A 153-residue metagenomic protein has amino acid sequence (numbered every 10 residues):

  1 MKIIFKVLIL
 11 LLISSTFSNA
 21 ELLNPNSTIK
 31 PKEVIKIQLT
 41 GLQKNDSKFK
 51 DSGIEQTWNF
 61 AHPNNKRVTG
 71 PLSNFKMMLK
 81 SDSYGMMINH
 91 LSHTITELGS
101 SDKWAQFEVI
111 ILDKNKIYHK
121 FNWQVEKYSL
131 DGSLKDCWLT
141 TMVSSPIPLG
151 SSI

Functional and structural regions predicted by a protein language model:
K2-L10: Sec-dependent signal peptide recognition, specifically the positively charged N-region followed immediately by
L10-S18: Hydrophobic h-region of N-terminal signal peptides that target proteins for export in Gram-negative bacteria
S18-P25: Boundary at the C-terminal end of the N-terminal hydrophobic targeting segment
S27-K32, A105: Charged, low-complexity intrinsically disordered segments
K30-D46, F60: Short, aromatic-enriched amphipathic alpha-helices that serve as compact interaction elements
K48-D102: Short solvent-exposed beta->alpha transition segments
E97-I153: Exposed beta-sheet edge and beta->alpha loop/turn motif
